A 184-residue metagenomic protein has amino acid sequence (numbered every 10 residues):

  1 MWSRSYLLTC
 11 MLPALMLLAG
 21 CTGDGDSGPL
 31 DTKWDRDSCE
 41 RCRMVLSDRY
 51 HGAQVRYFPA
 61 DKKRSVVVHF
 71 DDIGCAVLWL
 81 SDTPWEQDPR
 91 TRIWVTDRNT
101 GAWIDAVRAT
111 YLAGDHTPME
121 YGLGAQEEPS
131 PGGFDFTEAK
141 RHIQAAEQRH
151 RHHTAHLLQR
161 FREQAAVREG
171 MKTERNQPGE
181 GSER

Functional and structural regions predicted by a protein language model:
M1-M11: Bacterial N-terminal signal peptides that target proteins for export
L17-G20: C-terminal motif of bacterial Sec signal peptides marking the signal peptidase cleavage site
T22-G25: Bacterial signal peptide processing site
R36: Residues immediately within or flanking Cys/His clusters that coordinate Zn2+ in small zinc-binding modules
C39: Short cysteine-rich clusters marking metal-coordination/redox-active sites
D48-R49: Short, non-ligating residues that shape and space the ligands of small metal-coordination modules and catalytic
K63-A113: Mature extracytoplasmic domains of secretory-pathway proteins
L123-R184: C-terminal partner/receptor-binding element of secreted or periplasmic proteins
